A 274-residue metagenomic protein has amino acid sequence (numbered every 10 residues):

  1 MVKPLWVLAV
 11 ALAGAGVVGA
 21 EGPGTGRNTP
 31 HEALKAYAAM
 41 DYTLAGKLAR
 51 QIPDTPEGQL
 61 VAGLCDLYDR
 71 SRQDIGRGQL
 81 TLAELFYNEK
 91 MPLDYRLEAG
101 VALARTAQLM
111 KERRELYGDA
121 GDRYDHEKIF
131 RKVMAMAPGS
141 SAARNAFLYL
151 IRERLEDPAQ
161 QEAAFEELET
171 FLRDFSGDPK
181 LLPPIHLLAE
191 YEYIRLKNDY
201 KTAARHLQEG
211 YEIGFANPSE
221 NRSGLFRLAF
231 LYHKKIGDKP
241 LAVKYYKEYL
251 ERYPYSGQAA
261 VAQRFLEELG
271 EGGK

Functional and structural regions predicted by a protein language model:
V17-R72, G76, D94-E98: N-terminal leader/linker segments that initiate helical-solenoid repeat arrays
H31, V61, C65, E98 (+5 more regions): "A position-specific structural signal for the A-helix of alpha-solenoid helical repeats
Y37, L67, A104, Q108-E115 (+4 more regions): Specific register positions within alpha-helical solenoid repeats of the TPR/Sel1-like families, i.e., one
A49, Q79-L82, F130, L168 (+2 more regions): Hydrophobic/aromatic packing residues within the alpha-helices of TPR/SEL1-like helical repeat arrays
Q51-G58, F86-A99, K132-R144, L172-P183 (+3 more regions): Short solvent-exposed coil/turn linkers within tandem alpha-helical repeat scaffolds
A83-Y87, G121, D125, Q208 (+2 more regions): TPR/TPR-like (Sel1-like) alpha-helical repeat modules
R152-E156, R173-L225: Alpha-helical adaptor scaffolds
